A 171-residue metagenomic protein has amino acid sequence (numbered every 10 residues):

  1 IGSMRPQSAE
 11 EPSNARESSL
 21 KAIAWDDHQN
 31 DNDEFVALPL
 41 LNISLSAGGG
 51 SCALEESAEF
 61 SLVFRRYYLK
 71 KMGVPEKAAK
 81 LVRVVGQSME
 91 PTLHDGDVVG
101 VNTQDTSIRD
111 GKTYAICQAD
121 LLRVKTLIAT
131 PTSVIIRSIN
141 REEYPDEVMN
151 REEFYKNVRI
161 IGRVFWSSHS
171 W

Functional and structural regions predicted by a protein language model:
I1-D95, W166-W171: Short, positionally conserved secondary-structure boundary motifs
Y68-W171: Acidic/glycine-rich C-terminal interaction modules and beta/coil loop segments that lie outside canonical DNA-binding
